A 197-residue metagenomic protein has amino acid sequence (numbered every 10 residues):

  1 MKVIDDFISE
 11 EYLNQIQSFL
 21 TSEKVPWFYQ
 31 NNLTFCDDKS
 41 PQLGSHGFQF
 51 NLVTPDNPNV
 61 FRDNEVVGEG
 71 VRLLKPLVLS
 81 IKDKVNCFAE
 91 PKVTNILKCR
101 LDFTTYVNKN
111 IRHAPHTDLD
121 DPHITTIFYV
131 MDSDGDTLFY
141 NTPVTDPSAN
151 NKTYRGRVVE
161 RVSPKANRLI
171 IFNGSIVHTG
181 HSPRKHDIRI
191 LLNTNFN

Functional and structural regions predicted by a protein language model:
M1-K92: Non-heme Fe(II)/2-oxoglutarate
E65-N197: Catalytic core of non-heme Fe(II) oxygenases with the double-stranded beta-helix
